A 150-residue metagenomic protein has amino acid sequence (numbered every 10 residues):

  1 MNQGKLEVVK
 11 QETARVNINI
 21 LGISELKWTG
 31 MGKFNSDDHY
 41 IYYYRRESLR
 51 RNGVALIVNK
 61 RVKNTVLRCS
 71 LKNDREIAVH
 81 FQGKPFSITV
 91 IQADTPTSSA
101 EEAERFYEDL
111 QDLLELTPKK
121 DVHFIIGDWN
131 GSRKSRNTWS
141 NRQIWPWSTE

Functional and structural regions predicted by a protein language model:
M1-E150: A shared catalytic/ligand-binding motif for oxyanion handling
